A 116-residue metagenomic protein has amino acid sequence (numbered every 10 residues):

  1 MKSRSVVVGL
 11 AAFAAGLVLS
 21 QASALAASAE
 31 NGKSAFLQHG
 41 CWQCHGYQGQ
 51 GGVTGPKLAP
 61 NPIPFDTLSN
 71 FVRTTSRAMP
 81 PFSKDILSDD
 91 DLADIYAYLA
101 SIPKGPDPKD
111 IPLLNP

Functional and structural regions predicted by a protein language model:
M1, A29-E30, N70: Short alpha-helical segments used as structural interaction elements across diverse proteins
M1-A11: Bacterial N-terminal signal peptides that target proteins for export
V6, A29, P64, T75 (+1 more regions): Short linear sequence motifs
G9-S20: Bacterial N-terminal signal peptides
L19-S28: Sec/Tat signal peptide C-region and signal peptidase I cleavage site
A27-E30, Q38-H39, Y47, P81-P116: Flexible coil segments in periplasmic/lumen-exposed cytochrome c-class electron-transfer proteins
K33-L37, Q43, Y47-P81, N115: Gly/Gly-Pro-rich "capping" loops immediately C-terminal to redox-active cysteine motifs in periplasmic/lumenal
